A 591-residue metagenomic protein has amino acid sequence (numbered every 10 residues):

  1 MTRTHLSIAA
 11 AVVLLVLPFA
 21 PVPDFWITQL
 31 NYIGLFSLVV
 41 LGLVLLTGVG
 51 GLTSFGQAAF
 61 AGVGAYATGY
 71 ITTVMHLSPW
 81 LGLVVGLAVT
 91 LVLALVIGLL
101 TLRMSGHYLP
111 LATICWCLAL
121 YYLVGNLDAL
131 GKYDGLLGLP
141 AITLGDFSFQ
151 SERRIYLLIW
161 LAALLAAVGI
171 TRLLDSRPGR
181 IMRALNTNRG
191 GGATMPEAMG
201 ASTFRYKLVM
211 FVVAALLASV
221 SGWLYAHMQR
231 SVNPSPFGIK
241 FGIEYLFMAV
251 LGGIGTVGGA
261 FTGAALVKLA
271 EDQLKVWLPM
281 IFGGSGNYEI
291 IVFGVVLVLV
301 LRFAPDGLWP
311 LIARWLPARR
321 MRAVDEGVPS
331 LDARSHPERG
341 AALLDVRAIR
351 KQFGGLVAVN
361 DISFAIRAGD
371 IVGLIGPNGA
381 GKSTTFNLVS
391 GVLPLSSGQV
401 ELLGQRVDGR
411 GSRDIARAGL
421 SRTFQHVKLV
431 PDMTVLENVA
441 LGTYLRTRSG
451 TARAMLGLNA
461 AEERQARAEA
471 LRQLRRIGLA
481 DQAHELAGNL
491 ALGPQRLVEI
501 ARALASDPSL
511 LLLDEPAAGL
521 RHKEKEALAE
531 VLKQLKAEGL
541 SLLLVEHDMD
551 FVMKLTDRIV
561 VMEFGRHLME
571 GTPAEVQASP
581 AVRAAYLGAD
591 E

Functional and structural regions predicted by a protein language model:
M1-G327: Transmembrane alpha-helices and adjacent helix-loop boundaries
V372-P377: The feature captures the beta-strand-to-loop junction immediately N-terminal to the Walker
S390: Helix-to-loop junction immediately C-terminal to a conserved catalytic motif
G398-V407, R417-A418: Conserved ABC transporter NBD signature motif
G450-Q482, L486, E530-K533: Conserved ABC ATPase "signature" region
L511-E515: Catalytic Walker B motif of ABC-type/P-loop ATPase nucleotide-binding domains
